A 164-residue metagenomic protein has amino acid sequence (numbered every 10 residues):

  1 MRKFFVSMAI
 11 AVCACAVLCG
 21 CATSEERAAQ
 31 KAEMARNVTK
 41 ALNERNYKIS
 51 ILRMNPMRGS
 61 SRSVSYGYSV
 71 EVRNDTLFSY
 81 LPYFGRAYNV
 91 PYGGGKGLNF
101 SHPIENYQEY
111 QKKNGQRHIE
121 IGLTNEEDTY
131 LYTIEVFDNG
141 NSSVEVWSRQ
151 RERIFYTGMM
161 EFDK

Functional and structural regions predicted by a protein language model:
M1-I10: Bacterial N-terminal signal peptides that target proteins for export
V17-G20: C-terminal motif of bacterial Sec signal peptides marking the signal peptidase cleavage site
A22-E25: Bacterial signal peptide processing site
K31-Y88: N-terminal secretory signal peptides
M34, R62-Y66, S101-P103, G115 (+1 more regions): Residues that act as N-cap/strand-start positions at coil-to-secondary-structure junctions
S60-S61, Y88-G93, R153-G158: A short, polar/proline- and glycine-enriched secondary-structure boundary/capping micro-motif
S69-K113: Mid-length scaffold segments of soluble, non-membrane domains
E105-K164: Helix-rich interaction surfaces within compact, conserved domain-sized segments that mediate assembly or partner
